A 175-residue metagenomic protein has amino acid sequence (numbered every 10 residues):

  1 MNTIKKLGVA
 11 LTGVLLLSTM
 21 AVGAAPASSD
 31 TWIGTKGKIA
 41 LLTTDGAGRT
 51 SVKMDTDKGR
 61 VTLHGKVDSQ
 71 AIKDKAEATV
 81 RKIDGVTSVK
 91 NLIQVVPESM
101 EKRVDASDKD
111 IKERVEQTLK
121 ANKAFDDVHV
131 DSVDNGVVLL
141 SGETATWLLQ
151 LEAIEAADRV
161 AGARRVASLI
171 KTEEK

Functional and structural regions predicted by a protein language model:
N2-K175: N-terminal targeting leaders
